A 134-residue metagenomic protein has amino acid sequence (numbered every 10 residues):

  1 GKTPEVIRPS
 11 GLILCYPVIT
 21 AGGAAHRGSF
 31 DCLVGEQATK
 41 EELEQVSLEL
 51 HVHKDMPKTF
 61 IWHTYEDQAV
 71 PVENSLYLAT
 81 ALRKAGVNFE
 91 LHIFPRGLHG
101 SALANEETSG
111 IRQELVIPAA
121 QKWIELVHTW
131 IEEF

Functional and structural regions predicted by a protein language model:
G1-G28, T39, L43-E44, L48: Primarily recognizes the serine-hydrolase "nucleophile elbow" in alpha/beta-hydrolase and SGNH/GDSL folds
R8-G11, M56-T59, A85-E90: Loop/turn elements at helix/coil->beta-strand transitions in domains of secreted/extracellular proteins
G23-R27, V72, L103-A104: Short, solvent-exposed loop/turn and secondary-structure capping segments
L48-M56: Conserved serine/cysteine hydrolase catalytic core
D55, F60-H63, D67: Short beta-strand/loop motif that positions the catalytic acidic residue of the alpha/beta-hydrolase fold
Y65-Q68, R96-L98: Acidic beta-to-alpha connecting loop that harbors the catalytic carboxylate
Q68-Y77: Conserved alpha/beta-hydrolase "acid-adjacent" motif
L76-F134: C-terminal catalytic histidine-bearing segment of alpha/beta-hydrolase fold enzymes
